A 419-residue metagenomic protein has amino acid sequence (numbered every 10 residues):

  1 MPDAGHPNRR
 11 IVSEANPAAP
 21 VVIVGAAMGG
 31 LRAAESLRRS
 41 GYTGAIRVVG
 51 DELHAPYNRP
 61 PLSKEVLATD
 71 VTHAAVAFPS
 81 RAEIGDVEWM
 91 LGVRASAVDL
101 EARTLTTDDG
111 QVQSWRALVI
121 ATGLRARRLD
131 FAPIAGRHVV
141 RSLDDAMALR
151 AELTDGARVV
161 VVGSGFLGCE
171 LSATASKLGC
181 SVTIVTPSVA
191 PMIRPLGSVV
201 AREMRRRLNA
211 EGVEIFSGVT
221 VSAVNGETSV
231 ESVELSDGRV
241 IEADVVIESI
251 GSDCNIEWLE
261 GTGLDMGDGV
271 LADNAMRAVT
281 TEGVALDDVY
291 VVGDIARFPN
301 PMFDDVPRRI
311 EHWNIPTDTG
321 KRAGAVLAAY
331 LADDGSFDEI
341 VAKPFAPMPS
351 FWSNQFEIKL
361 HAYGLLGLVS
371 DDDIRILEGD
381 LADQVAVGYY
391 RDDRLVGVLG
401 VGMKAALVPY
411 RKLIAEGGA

Functional and structural regions predicted by a protein language model:
H6-E88, T174-L196, P409: Beta1-alpha1 glycine-rich phosphate/pyrophosphate-binding loop at the start of Rossmann-like nucleotide-binding domains
H6-R10, N16-A19, I295-K404: Mid-to-C-terminal Rossmann-like scaffold of FAD/NAD(P)H-dependent oxidoreductases
A27-L31, L53, L124-A126, D144 (+3 more regions): Residue-level detector of alpha-helix initiation sites
T43, I84, E88-T107, Q113-S114 (+2 more regions): A Rossmann-like FAD-binding core segment of flavoenzymes
I120-L178: Glycine-rich dinucleotide-binding loop and its adjacent helix/turn
A135-A157, T228-E234, R239-R322: FAD-site-proximal beta/loop scaffold in flavoenzymes
K404-A419: A short, polar/charged loop-to-alpha-helix boundary motif
